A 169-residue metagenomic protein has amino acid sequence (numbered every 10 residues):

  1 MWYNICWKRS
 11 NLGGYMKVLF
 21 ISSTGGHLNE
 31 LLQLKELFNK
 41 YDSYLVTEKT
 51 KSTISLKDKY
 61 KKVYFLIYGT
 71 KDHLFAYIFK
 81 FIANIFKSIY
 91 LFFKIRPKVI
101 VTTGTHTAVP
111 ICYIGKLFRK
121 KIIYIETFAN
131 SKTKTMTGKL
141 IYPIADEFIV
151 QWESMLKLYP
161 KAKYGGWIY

Functional and structural regions predicted by a protein language model:
W2-Y3, K8-K57: N-terminal subdomain of nucleotide-sugar transferases
K17, D42-L45, K62, K121 (+1 more regions): Residues at the starts of beta-strands that form the adenosine-phosphate
S22, D42-K80, S154, G165-I168: Conserved nucleotide-sugar phosphate-binding/catalytic loop shared by glycosyltransferases and other
L74-K98: An amphipathic, basic-hydrophobic alpha-helix
I89-V99, V109-I123, L140: Glycosyltransferases and closely related glycan-assembly transferases that use nucleotide-activated donors
T103-T107: Short His-centered aromatic/hydrophobic patch
K120-Y169: Active-site-proximal region of nucleotide-activated glycan assembly enzymes, centered on histidine/acidic-rich loops
